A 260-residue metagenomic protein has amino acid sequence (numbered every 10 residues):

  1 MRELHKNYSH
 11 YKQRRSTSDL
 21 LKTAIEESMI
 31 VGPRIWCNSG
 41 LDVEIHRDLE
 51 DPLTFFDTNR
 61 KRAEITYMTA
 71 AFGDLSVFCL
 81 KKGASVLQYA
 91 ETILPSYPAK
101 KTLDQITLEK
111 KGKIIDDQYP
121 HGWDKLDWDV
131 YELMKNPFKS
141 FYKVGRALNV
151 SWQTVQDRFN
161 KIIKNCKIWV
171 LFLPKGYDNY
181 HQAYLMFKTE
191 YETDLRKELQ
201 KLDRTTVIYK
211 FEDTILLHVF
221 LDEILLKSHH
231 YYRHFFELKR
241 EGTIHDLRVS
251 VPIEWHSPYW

Functional and structural regions predicted by a protein language model:
M1-W260: A compositional/biophysical signature of low hydrophobicity enriched in polar/charged and small residues
